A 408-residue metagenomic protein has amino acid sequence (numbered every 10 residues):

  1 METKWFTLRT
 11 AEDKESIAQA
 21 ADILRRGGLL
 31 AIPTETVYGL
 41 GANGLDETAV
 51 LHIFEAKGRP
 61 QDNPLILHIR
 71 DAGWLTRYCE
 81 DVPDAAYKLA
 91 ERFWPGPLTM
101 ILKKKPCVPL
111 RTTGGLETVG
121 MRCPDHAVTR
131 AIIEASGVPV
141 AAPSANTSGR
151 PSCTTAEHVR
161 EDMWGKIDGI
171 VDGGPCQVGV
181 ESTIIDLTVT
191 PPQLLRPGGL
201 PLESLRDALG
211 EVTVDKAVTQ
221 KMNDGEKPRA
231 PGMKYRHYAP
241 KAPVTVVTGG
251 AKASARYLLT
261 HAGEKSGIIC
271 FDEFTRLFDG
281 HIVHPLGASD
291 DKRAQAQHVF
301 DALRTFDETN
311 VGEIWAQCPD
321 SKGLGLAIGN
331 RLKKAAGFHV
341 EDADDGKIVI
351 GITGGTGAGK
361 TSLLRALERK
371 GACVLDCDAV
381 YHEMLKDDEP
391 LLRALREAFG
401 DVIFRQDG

Functional and structural regions predicted by a protein language model:
M1-D344: Active-site-adjacent structural elements in enzyme catalytic cores
K347: Short coil/loop residues immediately preceding or within conserved phosphate-binding loops of NTP-utilizing enzyme
I350-I352: Hydrophobic anchor at the beta1->P-loop junction of P-loop NTPases
G355: P-loop (Walker A) phosphate-binding loop of NTP-binding proteins
A358: ATP-binding Walker
T361: Walker A/P-loop
R365-G408: N-terminal phosphate/diphosphate-binding loop that engages ATP/GTP or pyrophosphate donors across diverse enzyme folds
